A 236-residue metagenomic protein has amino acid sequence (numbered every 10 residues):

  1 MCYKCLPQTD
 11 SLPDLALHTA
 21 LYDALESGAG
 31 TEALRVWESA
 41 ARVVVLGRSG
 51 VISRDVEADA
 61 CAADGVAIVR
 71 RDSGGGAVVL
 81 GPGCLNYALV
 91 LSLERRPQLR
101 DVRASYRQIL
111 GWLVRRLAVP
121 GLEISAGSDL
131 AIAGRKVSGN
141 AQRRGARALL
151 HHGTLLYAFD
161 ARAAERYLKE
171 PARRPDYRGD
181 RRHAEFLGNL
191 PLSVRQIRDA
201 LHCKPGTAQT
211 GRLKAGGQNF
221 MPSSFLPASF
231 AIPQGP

Functional and structural regions predicted by a protein language model:
M1-D59, A63, R71, P171-L213 (+1 more regions): Active-site loop/lid in soluble adenylation, ligation, and acyl-transfer enzymes
A29-T31, S73, S125, L150: Short beta-strand-initiation
V36, V51-P97: A glycine-rich, hydrophobic loop/mini-helix early in the fold
S39-A41, S73, E123-S128: Short Gly/Ser/Thr- and Asp/Glu-enriched loop/turn motifs at secondary-structure junctions
V43, R70-D72, A77-V79, R135 (+1 more regions): Short glycine- and Lys/Arg-enriched binding-loop motifs that mark or flank ligand-binding interfaces
A58, P82-G206, G211, G217 (+2 more regions): Catalytic beta-strand/loop module used to bind and position nucleotide/cofactor moieties in cofactor-attachment
